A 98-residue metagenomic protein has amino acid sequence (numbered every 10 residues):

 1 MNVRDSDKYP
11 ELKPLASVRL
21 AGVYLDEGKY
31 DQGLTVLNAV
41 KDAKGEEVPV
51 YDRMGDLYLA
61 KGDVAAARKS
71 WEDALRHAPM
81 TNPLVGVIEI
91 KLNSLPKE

Functional and structural regions predicted by a protein language model:
K8-L12, E46, A66, P83-G86: Structural signature of alpha-solenoid helical repeat junctions
